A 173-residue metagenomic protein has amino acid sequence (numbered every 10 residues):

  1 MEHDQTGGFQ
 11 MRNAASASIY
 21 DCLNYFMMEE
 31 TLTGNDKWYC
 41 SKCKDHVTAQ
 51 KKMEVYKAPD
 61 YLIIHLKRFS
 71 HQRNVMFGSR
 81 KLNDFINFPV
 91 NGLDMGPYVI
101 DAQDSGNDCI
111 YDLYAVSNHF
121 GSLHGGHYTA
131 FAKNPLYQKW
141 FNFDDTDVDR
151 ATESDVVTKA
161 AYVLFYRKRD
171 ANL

Functional and structural regions predicted by a protein language model:
M1-L173: Exposed substrate/partner-binding surface patches
